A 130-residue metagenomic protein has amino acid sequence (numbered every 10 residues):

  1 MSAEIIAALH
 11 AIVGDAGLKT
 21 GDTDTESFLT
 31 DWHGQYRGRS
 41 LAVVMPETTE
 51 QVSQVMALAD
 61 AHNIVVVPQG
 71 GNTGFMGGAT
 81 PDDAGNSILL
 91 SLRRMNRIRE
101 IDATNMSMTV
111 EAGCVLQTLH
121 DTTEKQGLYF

Functional and structural regions predicted by a protein language model:
M1-W32, R39, A61-I64: N-terminal accessory segments
L9, G34-V66, G70, A84 (+1 more regions): N-terminal glycine-rich flavin-associated loop
L18, F28, F75, I98-I101 (+1 more regions): Short clusters of hydrophobic/aromatic residues that line enzyme substrate/ligand-binding pockets
T23, G70-N72: Short, ordered loop/turn segments at secondary-structure junctions
S27, G74-G77, L116-T118: Flexible loop/turn segments at secondary-structure boundaries
M76, I88-S91: Short, acidic (Asp/Glu-rich) active-site segment that either coordinates a divalent metal cofactor
T80-D82: Extracellular beta-strand-rich solenoid/capping regions of secreted or surface-exposed proteins that bind or remodel
